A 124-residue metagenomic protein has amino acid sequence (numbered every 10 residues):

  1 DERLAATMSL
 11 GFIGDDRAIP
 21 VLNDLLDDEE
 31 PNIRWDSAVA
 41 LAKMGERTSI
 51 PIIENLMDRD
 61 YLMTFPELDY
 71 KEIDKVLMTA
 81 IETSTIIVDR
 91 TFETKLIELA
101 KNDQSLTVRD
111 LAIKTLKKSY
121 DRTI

Functional and structural regions predicted by a protein language model:
D15-D27, E46-F65, D89-K101, D121-I124: Amphipathic alpha-helical scaffolding segments comprising HEAT/armadillo-like alpha-solenoid repeats
E29-E30, Y61, I73, Q104-S105: Short inter-helical turns and helix N-cap capping residues of alpha-solenoid HEAT/ARM repeat scaffolds
M57-A80: Long alpha-helical HEAT/HEAT-like repeat alpha-solenoid scaffolds in very large eukaryotic proteins, especially those
N102, L106-I124: Terminal, low-structured helical/coil segments at or just beyond the last alpha-helical repeat
